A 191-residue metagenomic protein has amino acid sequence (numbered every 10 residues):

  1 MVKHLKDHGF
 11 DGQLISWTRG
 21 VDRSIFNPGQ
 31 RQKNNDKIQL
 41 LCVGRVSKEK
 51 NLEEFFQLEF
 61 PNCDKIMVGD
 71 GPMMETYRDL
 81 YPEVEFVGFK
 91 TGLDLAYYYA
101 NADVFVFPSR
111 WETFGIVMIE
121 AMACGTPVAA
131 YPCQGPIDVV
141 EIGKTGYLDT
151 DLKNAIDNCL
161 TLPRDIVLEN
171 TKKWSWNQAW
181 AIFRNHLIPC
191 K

Functional and structural regions predicted by a protein language model:
M1-P28: Donor nucleotide-sugar binding/catalytic pocket of nucleotide-sugar-dependent glycosyltransferases
V21, K33-K50, F56-N62, I66: Conserved donor-binding/catalytic core segment of Leloir-type glycosyltransferases
E75-L93: Nucleotide-activated donor-binding/catalytic signature segment of Leloir-type glycosyltransferases, i.e., the conserved
F89-K90, Y97-A102, F183: Short alpha-helical donor nucleotide-sugar binding micro-motif in glycosyltransferases
R110: Aromatic "clamp/platform" in nucleotide-sugar-dependent glycosyltransferases that forms part of the donor/acceptor
P127-A130: Short hydrophobic beta-strand element within catalytic cores of glycosyltransferases and related nucleotide-activated
T161-C190: A charged, aromatic-enriched C-terminal amphipathic alpha-helix characteristic of glycosyltransferases across folds
